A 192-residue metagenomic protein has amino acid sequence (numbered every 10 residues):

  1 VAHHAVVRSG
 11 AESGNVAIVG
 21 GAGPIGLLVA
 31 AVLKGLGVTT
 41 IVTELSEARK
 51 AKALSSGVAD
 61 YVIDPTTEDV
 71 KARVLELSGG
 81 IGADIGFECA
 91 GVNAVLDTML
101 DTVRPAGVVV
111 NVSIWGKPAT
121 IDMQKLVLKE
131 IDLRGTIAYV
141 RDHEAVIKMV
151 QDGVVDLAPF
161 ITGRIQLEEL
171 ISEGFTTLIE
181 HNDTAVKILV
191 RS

Functional and structural regions predicted by a protein language model:
V1-L36: Short internal alpha-helix immediately C-terminal to a glycine-rich phosphate-binding loop in Rossmann-like
V16, I85, G107-V108, D132: Short glycine-centered segments of the SAM/dcSAM-binding site in methyltransferase folds
V19-G20, K34-T98: Adenosine-nucleotide cofactor-binding segment
I41, V110, R134: Conserved beta-strand positions in the Rossmann-like core of class I SAM-dependent methyltransferases
E44-L45, S113, I137: Conserved acidic E/D residue at the C-terminus of a beta-strand in Rossmann-like folds
D97-D101, V140, E144-S192: C-terminal hydrophobic helical "lid"/dimerization subdomain of Rossmann-like NAD(P)H-dependent oxidoreductases
V103-P105: Helix-to-beta-strand junctions that scaffold the AdoMet/dcAdoMet cofactor pocket in Class I SAM-dependent enzymes
S113-E130, R141-K148: Rossmann-fold NAD(P)-binding glycine/threonine-rich loop
